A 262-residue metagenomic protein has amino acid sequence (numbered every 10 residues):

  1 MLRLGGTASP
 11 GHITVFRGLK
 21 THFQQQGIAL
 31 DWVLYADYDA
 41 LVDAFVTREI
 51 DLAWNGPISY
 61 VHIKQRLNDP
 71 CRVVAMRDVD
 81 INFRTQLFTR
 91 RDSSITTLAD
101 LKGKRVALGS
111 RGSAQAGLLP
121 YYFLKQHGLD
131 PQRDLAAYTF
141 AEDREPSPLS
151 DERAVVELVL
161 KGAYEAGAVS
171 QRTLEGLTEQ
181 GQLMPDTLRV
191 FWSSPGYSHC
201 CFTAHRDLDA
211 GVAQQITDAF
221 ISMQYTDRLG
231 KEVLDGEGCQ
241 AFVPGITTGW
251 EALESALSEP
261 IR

Functional and structural regions predicted by a protein language model:
M1-S59: Extracytoplasmic small-molecule ligand-binding "clamshell" domains of the periplasmic binding protein/Venus flytrap
L2-R3, P10-G18, Y197, T203-R262: An extracytoplasmic/periplasmic, membrane-proximal ligand-sensing/linker region
V46-N55, D69, K104-V106, R153-V155 (+1 more regions): Alpha-to-beta junction loops
T47-A53, Y60-R84: Short beta-strand-centered segments that line the small-molecule binding cleft or hinge of alpha/beta clamshell
V74-T97, C201-H205: Hydrophobic/proline-rich hinge and linker segments of small-molecule sensing/allosteric domains, predominantly
V79-Q86, R111-K125: Extracytoplasmic ligand-binding site segments that recognize negatively charged/polar headgroups
T89-R111, P131: Flexible hinge/capping segments at coil-to-helix
G117-D209: Pocket-lining segment of extracytoplasmic ligand-binding domains
